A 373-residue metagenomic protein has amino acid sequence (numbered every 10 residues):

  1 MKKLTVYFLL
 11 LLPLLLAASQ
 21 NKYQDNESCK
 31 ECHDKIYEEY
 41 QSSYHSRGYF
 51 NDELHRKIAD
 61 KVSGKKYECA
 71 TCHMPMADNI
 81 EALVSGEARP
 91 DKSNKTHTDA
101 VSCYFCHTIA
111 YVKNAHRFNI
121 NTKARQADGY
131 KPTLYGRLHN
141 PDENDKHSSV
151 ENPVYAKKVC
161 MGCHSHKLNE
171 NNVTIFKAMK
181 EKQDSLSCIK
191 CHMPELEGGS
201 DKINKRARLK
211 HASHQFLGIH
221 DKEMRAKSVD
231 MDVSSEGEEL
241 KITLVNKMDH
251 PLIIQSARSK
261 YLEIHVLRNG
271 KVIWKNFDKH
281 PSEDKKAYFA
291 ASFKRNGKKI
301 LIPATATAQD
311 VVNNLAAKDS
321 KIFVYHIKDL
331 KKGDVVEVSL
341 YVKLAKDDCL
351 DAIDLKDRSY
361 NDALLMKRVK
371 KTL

Functional and structural regions predicted by a protein language model:
K2-L10: Sec-dependent signal peptide recognition, specifically the positively charged N-region followed immediately by
L4, L15-L16, V336, N361: N-terminal cationic amphipathic segment used for targeting or macromolecule association
L9, V112, I253: Active-site-proximal flexible loops/turns
L10-A18: Hydrophobic h-region of N-terminal signal peptides that target proteins for export in Gram-negative bacteria
L12-P13, H45, D221, L365: Short linear sequence elements within intrinsically disordered, low-complexity coil regions
A18-K182: Sequence context of c-type cytochrome heme-c attachment sites
Q183-S185, K190, P194-L373: Short, conserved sequence motifs used for protein processing/export or organelle targeting and for catalysis
